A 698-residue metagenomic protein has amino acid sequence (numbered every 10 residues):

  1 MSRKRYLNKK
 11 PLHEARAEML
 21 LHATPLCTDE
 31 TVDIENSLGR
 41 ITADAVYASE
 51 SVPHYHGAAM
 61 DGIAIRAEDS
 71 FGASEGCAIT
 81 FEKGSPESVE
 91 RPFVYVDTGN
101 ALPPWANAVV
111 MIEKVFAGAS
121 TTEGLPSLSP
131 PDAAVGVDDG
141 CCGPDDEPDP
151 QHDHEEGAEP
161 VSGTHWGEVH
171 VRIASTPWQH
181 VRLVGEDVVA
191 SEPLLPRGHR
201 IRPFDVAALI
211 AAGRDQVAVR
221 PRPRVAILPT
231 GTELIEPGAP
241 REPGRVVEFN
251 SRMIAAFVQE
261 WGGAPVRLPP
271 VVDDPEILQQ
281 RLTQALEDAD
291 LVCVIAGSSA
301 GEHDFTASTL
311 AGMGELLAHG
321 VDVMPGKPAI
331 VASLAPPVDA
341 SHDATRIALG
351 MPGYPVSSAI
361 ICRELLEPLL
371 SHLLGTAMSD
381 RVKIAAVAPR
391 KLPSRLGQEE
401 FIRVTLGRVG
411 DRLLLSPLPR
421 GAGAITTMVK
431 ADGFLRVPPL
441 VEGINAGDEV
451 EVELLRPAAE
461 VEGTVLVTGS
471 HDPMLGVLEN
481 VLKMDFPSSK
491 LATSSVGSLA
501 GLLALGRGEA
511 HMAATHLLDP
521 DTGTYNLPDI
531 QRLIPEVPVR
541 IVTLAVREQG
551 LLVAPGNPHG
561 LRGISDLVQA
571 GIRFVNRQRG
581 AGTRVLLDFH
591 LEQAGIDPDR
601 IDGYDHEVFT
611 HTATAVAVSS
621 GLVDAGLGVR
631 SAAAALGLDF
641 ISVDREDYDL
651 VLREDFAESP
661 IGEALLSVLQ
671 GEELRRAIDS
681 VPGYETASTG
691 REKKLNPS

Functional and structural regions predicted by a protein language model:
S2-D215, I384-A385, V437, E449: Phosphate-interaction motifs
K9, H13-R16, E30-E35, G39 (+8 more regions): Flexible glycine/proline-rich
H180-V294, T464-T493: Phosphate-binding glycine-rich loops and their immediate beta-loop-alpha structural context
L406, D411, P417-E509, Y525-P538 (+2 more regions): N-terminal hydrophobic or amphipathic helices and topogenic motifs
E462-H471, S565-H590: Short loop->beta-strand "edge-of-pocket" segments that line small-molecule binding or catalytic clefts across diverse
A514-R532, A615-D644: A ligand-binding cleft/hinge motif common to bilobed small-molecule-binding domains
E536-E548, L638-S667, R691: Periplasmic-binding protein-like
L544, V553-F574: Flexible hinge/capping segments at coil-to-helix
